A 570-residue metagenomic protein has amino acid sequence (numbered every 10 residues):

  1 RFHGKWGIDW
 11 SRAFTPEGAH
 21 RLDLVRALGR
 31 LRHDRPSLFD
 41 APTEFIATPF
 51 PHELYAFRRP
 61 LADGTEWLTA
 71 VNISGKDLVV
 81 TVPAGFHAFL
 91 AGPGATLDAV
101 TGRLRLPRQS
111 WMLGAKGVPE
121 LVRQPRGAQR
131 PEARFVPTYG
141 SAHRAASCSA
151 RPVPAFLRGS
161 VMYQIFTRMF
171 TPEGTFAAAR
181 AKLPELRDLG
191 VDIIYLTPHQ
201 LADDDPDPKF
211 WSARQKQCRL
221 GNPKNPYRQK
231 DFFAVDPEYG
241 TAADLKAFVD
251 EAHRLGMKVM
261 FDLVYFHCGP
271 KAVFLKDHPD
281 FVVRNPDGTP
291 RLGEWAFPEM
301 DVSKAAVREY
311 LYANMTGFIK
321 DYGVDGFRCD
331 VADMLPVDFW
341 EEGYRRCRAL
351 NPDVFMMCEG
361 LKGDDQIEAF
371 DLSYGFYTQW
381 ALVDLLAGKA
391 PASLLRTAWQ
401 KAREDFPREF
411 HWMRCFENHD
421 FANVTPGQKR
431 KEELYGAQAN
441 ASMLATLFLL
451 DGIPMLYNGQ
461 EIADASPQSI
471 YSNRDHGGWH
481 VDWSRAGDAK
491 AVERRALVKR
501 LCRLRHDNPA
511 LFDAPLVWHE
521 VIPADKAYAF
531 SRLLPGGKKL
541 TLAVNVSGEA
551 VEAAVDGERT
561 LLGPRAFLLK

Functional and structural regions predicted by a protein language model:
R1, Y195-D205, D262-A272, D330-P336 (+2 more regions): Short, solvent-exposed turn/loop segments enriched in Gly/Ser/Thr/Pro and often Arg
F2-A27, A62-D63, P83, A313 (+5 more regions): Active-site-proximal helices and loops of the catalytic beta/alpha 8
I46-P83, H519-V555: Carbohydrate-binding surface patches
P83-G94, D556-G563, L569: Solvent-exposed beta-hairpin/edge-strand motifs
V100-F135, Y139, R559-K570: C-terminal beta-strand-rich structural cap/linker in extracellular carbohydrate-active enzymes
L121-M169: Mature N-terminal, pre-catalytic/accessory segment of carbohydrate-active enzymes
A150-R151, F156-A177, L183-D192, P198-Y322 (+2 more regions): Substrate-binding/active-site clefts of carbohydrate-active enzymes
P407-E433: Active-site clefts of carbohydrate-active enzymes
